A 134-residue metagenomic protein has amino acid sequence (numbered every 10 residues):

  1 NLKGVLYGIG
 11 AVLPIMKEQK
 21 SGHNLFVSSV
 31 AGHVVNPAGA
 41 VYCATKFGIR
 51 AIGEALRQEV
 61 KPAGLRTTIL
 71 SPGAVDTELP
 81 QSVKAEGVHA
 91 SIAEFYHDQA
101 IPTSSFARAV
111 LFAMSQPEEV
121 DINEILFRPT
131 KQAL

Functional and structural regions predicted by a protein language model:
I9, T45: Active-site helix of classical SDR
A11-K20: A short helix-coil junction within the Rossmann-fold of NAD(P)-dependent oxidoreductases
M16, V34, A55-L65: Active-site-adjacent segment of SDR/Rossmann-fold oxidoreductases
S29: Residue(s) in the substrate-gating loop at a strand-loop-helix junction that position the organic substrate next
V34-A40: Active-site loop immediately N-terminal to the catalytic Tyr-X3-Lys motif of short-chain dehydrogenase/reductase
L65, I69-L70, H89-A133: C-terminal helical subdomain
P72-S82: Short, flexible catalytic-loop segment of classical short-chain dehydrogenase/reductase
